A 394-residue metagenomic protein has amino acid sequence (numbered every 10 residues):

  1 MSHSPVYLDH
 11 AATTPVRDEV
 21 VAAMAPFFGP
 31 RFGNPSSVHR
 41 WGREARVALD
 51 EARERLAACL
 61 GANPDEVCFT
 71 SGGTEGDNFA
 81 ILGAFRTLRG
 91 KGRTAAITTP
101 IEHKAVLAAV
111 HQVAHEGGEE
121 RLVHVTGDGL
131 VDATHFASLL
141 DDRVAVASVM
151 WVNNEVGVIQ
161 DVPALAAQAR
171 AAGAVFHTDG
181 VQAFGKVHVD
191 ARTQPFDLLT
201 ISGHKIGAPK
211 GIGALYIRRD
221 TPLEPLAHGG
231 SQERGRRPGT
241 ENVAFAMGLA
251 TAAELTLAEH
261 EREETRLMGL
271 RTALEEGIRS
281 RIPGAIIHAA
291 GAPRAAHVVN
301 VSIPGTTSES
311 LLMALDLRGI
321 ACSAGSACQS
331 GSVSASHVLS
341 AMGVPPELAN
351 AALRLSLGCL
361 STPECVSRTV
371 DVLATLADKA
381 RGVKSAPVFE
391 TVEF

Functional and structural regions predicted by a protein language model:
M1-F394: Pyridoxal 5′-phosphate
